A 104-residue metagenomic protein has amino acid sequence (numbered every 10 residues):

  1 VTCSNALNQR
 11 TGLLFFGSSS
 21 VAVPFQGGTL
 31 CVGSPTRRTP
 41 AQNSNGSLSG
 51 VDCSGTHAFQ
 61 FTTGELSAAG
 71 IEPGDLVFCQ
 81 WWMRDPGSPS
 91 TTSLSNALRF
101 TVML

Functional and structural regions predicted by a protein language model:
V1-L104: Residue-level hotspots within well-ordered secondary structure
